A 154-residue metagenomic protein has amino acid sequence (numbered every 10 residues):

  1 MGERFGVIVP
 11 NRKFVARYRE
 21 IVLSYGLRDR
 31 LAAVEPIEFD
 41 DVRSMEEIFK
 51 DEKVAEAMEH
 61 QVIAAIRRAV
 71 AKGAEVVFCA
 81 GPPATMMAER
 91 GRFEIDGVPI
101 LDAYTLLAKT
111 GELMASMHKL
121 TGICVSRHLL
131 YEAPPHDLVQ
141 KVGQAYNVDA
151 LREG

Functional and structural regions predicted by a protein language model:
M1-P36, M114-G154: Short, glycine-/small-residue-rich phosphate/pyrophosphate-handling segment
N11-K13, I21-G81, A88-E89: Active-site rim beta-loop-alpha module in soluble metabolic enzymes
R17-I21, A64, R68, L106 (+1 more regions): Alpha-helical scaffold segments in soluble metabolic enzymes
G81-P82, Y104: Short secondary-structure boundary segments
P83-T85, G111, H128-L130: Small/polar glycine-rich anion-binding or flexible loop at a beta-alpha turn
M87-L106: Short acidic, glycine/proline-enriched helix-loop-strand junctions
I100-G122: Short, flexible loop segments at boundaries between secondary-structure elements
